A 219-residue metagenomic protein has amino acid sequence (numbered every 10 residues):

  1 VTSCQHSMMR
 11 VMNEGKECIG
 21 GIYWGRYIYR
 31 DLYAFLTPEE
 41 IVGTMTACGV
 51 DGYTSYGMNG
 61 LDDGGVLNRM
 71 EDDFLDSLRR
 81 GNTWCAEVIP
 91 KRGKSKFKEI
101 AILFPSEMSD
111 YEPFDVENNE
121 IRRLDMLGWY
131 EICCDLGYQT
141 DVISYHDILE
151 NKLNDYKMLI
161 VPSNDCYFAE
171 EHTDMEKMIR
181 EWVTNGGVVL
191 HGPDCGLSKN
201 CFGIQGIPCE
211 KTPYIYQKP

Functional and structural regions predicted by a protein language model:
V1-G128, Y214-K218: Hydrophobic targeting/anchoring helices
V50, D155-M158, G186: Short, well-ordered alpha-helix to beta-strand connector turns
K91, S95-K98, I148, L153 (+2 more regions): Mature N-terminal, pre-catalytic/accessory segment of carbohydrate-active enzymes
E107-D110, N164-E170, G196: Short acidic, S/G/P-rich loop/turn micro-motifs used as interaction or catalytic elements
E131-K152: A short, well-structured beta->alpha microelement
K157-P162, L190: Structural motif
A169-P219: A glycine-rich, often tryptophan-bearing local segment used as a flexible ligand/cofactor-contacting loop or short
